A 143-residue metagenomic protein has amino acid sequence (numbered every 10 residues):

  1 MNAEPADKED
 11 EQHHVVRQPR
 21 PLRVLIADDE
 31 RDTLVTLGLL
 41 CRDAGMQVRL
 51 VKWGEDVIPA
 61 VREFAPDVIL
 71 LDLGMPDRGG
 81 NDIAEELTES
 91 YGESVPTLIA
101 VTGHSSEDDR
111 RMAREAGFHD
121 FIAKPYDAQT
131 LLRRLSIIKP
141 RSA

Functional and structural regions predicted by a protein language model:
M1-L25, G38, Q129-A143: Non-catalytic signal-transmission and effector/linker regions of two-component phosphorelay proteins
D28, D72, T102: Active-site residues of response regulator receiver
R31-R49: Two-component/phosphorelay signaling modules centered on CheY-like receiver
G45-W53, A60, I122: Short hydrophobic/Thr-rich beta-strand motif most characteristic of the beta2 strand and flanking loop of CheY-like
K52-W53, G79-I83: Acidic catalytic/metal-coordinating carboxylates
P59, N81-S94: Short amphipathic alpha-helix used as the core "switch/output" element in two-component signaling
F64-L70, M75: Active-site beta3 strand of CheY-like receiver
P76, S106: The feature encodes the CheY-like receiver
